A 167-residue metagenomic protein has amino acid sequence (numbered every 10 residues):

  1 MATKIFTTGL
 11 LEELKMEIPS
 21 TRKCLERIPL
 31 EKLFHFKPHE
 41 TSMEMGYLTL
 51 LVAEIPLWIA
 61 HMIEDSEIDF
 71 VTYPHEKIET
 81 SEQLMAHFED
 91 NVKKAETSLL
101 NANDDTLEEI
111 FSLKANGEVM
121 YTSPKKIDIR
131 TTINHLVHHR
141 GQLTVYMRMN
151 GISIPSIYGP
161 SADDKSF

Functional and structural regions predicted by a protein language model:
M1-K15: Extreme N-terminal tail/first-helix region
F6, E17, T21, E89-K93: A general secondary-structure boundary signal
F6-T7, L30, E79-S81, I127-R130: A short, structure-level motif marking secondary-structure boundaries and short turns
L11-L25, L33-P74, K114-F167: Short, contiguous alpha-helical
E26-P29, L100-N103, M147: A structural signal for long alpha-helical coiled-coils and helix-turn connectors that form the cytosolic signaling
H61-N103: Helix-adjacent hinge/juxtasegments
N101-N116: Acidic catalytic patch
